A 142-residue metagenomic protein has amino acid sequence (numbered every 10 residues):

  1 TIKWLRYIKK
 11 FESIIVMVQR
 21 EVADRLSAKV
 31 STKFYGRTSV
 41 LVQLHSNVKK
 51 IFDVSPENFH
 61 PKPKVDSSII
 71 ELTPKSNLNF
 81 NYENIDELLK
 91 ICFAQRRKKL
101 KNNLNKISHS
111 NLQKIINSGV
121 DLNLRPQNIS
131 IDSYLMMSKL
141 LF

Functional and structural regions predicted by a protein language model:
T1-P126, F142: Class I S-adenosyl-L-methionine
L135-L141: Accessory (non-catalytic) regions of SAM-dependent nucleic-acid methyltransferases and partner specificity/recognition
